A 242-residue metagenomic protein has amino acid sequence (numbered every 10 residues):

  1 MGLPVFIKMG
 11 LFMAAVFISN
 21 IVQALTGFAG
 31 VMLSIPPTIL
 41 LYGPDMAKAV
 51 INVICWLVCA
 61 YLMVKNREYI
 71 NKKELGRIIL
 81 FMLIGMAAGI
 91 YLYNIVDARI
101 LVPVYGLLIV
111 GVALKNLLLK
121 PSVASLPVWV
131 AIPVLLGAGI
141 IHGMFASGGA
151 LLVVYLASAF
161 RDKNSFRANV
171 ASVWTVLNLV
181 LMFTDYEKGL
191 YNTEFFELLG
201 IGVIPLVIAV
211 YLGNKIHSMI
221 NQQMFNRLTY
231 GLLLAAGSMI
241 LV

Functional and structural regions predicted by a protein language model:
M1-L3, I90-I100, D185-E197: Membrane-interface helix termini and inter-helical loops of multi-pass transporters
K8-G76, V134, G139, A150-L206: Small-residue-rich hydrophobic segments that form or flank transmembrane alpha-helices in multi-pass membrane proteins
M9, N52, Y105-I109, A113 (+3 more regions): Residues within membrane-spanning alpha-helices of integral membrane proteins, especially the hydrophobic core/packing
I21, L25, P37, A87 (+6 more regions): Membrane-interface helix caps of multi-pass small-molecule transporters
D45-L118: Membrane helix-loop-helix hairpins that form the core translocation module of multi-pass transporters
L92-Y93, A98, V102, I141-S147 (+2 more regions): Hydrophobic alpha-helical transmembrane segments in multi-pass integral membrane proteins
N116-A138: Alpha-helical multi-pass membrane helix bundles of inner-membrane/thylakoid proteins, especially permease cores
V210-L232: Interfacial loop-to-transmembrane junctions
